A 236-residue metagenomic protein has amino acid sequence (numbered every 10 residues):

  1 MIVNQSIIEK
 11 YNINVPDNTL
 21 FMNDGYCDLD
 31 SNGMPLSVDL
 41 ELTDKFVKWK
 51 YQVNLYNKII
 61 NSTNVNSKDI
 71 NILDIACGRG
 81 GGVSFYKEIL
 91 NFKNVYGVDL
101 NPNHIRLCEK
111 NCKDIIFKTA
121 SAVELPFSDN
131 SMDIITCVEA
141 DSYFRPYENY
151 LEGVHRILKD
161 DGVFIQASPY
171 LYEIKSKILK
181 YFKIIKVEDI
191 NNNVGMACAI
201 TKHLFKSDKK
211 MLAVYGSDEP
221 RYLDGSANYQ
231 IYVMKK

Functional and structural regions predicted by a protein language model:
M1-N23: N-terminal auxiliary segments of SAM/dcSAM-dependent transferases
T19, D24, P35-V53: Class I SAM-dependent methyltransferase Rossmann-like catalytic core, especially the SAM/SAH-binding loop
G33, W49-K68: Conserved alpha-helix/loop element of class I SAM-dependent methyltransferases that forms part of the SAM/SAH-binding
L73-E124: Class I SAM-dependent methyltransferase SAM/SAH-binding core
V123-I135: A short acidic, Gly/Pro-enriched loop at the edge of an enzyme's catalytic core that lines a small-molecule cofactor
I134-P146: A short SAM/SAH-binding and catalytic strip from SAM-dependent methyltransferases
E148-D160: A short glycine-rich, Lys/Arg-flanked "PGG" loop and its adjoining helix->strand segment in the class I
D161-S168: Conserved beta-strand signature within the Rossmann-like core of class I S-adenosyl-L-methionine
